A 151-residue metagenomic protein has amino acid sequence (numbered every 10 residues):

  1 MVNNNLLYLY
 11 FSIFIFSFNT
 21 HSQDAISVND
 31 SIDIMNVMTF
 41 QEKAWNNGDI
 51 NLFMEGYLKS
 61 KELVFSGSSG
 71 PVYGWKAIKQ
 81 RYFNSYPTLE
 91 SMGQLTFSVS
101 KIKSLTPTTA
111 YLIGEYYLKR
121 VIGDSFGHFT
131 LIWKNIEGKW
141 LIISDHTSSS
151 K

Functional and structural regions predicted by a protein language model:
M1-Y8: Bacterial N-terminal signal peptides that target proteins for export
V2, F18-G56: Short, low-complexity N-terminal intrinsically disordered segments enriched in polar/charged residues
Y8-S17: Bacterial N-terminal signal peptides
Q41, F53-M54, L63, G74 (+3 more regions): Hydrophobic pocket/interface hotspot
L58, S69, K101, E115-Y116 (+2 more regions): A mature extracytoplasmic/lumenal domain signature
E62-Y73, P87-E90: A short gly/proline-enriched turn/hairpin at secondary-structure junctions
K79-I122: Surface-exposed, charged secondary-structure patches
F126-K151: Short beta-strand edge/turn micro-motifs at domain boundaries
